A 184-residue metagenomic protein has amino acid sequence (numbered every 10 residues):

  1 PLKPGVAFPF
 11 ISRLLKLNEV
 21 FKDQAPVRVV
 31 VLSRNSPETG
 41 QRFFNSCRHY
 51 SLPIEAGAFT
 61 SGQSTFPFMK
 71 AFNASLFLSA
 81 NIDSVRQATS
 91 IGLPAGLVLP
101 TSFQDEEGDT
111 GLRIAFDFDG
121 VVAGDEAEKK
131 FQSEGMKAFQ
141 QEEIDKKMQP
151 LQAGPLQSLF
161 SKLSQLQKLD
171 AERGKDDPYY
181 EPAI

Functional and structural regions predicted by a protein language model:
P1-Q63, G108, D117-I184: Alpha-helical substrate-recognition element adjacent to the catalytic core
V27, Q41-R86, I91, G96-Q104: A cross-kingdom feature marking solvent-exposed beta-strand/loop segments within repeated, beta-rich binding/scaffold
G111: Conserved catalytic motifs of the protein kinase core domain
